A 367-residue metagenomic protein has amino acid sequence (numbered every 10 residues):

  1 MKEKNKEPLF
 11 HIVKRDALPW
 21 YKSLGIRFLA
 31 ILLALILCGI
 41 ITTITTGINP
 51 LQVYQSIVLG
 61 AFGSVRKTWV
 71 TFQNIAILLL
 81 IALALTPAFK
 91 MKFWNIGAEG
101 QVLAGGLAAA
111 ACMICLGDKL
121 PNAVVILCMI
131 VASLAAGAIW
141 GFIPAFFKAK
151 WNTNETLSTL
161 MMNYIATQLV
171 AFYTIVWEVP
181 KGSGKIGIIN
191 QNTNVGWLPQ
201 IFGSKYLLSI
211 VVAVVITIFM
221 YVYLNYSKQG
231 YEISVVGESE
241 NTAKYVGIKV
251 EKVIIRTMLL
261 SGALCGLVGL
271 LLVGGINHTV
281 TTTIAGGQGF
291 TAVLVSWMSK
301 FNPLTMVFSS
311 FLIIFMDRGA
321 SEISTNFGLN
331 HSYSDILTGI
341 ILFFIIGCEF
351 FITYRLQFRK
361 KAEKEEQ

Functional and structural regions predicted by a protein language model:
M1-I31, I44, E238, Y245-K252 (+1 more regions): Cytosolic-side transmembrane-helix boundaries in multi-pass membrane proteins
K2-E3, F10-L80: Membrane-interfacial amphipathic/re-entrant helices at transmembrane-helix boundaries
A17-G25, F89-G97, P121-I188, Y226 (+2 more regions): Short loop segments and helix-boundary regions at transmembrane helix junctions of multi-pass inner-membrane proteins
T42-T46, S56-L116, L134, A138-T153 (+2 more regions): Single transmembrane alpha-helix segments in multi-pass membrane proteins
G47-Q52, F89-G106, A149-S158, E232 (+4 more regions): Short, non-helical or kinked segments that cap or interrupt transmembrane helices
V65, E155-Y226, T279, Y333 (+1 more regions): Transmembrane helix-bundle core of multi-pass membrane transporters and related energy-transducing complexes
F202-T279, P303-L304: Helix-loop-helix "hairpin" substructures at the membrane interface of multi-pass membrane proteins
L259-C265, L271-G339: Transmembrane alpha-helical segments in multi-pass inner-membrane proteins
